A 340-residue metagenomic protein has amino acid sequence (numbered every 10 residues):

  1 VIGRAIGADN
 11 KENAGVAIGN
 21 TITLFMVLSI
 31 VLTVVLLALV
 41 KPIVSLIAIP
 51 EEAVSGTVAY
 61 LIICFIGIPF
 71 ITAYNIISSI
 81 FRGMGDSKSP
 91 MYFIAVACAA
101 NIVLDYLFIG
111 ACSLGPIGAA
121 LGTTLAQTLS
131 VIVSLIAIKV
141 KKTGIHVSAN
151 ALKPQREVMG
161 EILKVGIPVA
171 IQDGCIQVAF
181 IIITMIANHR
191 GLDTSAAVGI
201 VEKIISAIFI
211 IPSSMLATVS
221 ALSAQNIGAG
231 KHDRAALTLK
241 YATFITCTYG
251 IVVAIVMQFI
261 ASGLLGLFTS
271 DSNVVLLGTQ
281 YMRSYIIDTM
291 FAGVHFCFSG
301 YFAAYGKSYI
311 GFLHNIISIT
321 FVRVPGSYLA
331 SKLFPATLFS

Functional and structural regions predicted by a protein language model:
V1-V34, I71-P90, T184, A197-I255 (+3 more regions): Small-residue-rich hydrophobic transmembrane alpha-helices
V31-A59, V252-V275, T279: Short membrane-interface helical motifs at transmembrane helix boundaries in multi-pass membrane transporters
T33, I68-I76, I80-M84, A95-Y106 (+9 more regions): Hydrophobic alpha-helical transmembrane bundles that constitute the permease/transmembrane domains of multi-pass
V44-E51, L107-L114, G174-V201, A207 (+3 more regions): Helix-terminus/linker motif at the lipid-water interface of multi-pass membrane proteins
E51-Y74, S272-F298: Alpha-helical transmembrane segments of multi-pass membrane proteins
E52-G56, P116-I117, V158-V165, I186-S206 (+3 more regions): Interfacial/gating helices of multi-pass transporter permease domains
C98-V131, L276, Y309, I319-S340: Membrane-interface helix-loop junctions in multi-pass transport and translocation proteins
T123, L135-I176: Interhelical loop/hinge segments that connect adjacent transmembrane helices in multipass membrane
